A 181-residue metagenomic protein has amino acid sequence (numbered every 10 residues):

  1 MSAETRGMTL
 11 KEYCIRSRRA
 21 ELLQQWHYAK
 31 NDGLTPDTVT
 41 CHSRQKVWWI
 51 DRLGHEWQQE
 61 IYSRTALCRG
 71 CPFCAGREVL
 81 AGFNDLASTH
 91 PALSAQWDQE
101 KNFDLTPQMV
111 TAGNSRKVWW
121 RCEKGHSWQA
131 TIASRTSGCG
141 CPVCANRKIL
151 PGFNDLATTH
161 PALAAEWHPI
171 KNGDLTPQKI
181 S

Functional and structural regions predicted by a protein language model:
M1-S181: Functional cation/ligand-contacting sites centered on basic and imidazole/sulfhydryl donors
